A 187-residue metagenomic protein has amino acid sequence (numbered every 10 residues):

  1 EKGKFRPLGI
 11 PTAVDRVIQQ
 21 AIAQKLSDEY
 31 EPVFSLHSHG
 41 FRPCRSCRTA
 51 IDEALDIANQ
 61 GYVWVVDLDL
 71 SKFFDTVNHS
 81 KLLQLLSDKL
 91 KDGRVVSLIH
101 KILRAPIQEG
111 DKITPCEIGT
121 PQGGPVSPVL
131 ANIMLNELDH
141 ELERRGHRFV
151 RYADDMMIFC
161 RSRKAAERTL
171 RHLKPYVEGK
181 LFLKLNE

Functional and structural regions predicted by a protein language model:
E1-K2, V33-H37, F41-E187: Conserved polymerase palm-domain catalytic core
G3, T12-V17, D28: Acidic, glycine-rich two-metal-ion catalytic cores of nucleic acid-processing enzymes
L26-V33: Short helix-capping/linker segments at secondary-structure and domain boundaries
